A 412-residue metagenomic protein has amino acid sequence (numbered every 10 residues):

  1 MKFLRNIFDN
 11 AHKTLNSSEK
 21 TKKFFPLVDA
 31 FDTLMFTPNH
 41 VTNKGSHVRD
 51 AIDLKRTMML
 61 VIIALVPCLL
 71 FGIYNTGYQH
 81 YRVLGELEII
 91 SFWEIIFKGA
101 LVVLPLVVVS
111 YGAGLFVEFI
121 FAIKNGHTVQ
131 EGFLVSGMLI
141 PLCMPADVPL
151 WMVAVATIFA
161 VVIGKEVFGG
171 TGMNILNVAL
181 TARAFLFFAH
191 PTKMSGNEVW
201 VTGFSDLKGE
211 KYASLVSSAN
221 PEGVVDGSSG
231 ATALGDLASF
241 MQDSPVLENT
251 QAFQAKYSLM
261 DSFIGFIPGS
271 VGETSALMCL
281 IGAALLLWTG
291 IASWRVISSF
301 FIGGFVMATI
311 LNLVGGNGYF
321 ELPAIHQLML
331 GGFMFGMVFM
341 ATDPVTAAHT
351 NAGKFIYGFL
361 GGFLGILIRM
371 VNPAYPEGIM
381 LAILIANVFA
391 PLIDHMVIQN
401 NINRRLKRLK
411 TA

Functional and structural regions predicted by a protein language model:
M1-V107, Y111: N-terminal signal-anchor module of multipass membrane proteins
T42-V48, G114-N125, V162-G172, I281-T289 (+1 more regions): C-terminal ends of transmembrane helices
I96-S110, D147-V155, S262-A276, F320-F333: Structural signature of hydrophobic alpha-helical transmembrane segments
A113-E118, F133-L142, T157-V161, L277-L286 (+3 more regions): Hydrophobic, membrane-inserted alpha-helices
Q130-D206: A generic, well-ordered mixed alpha/beta core segment in the N-terminal half of proteins
G172-C279: Long hydrophobic alpha-helical segments that form multi-pass transmembrane helix bundles in integral membrane proteins
I175-L180, I325-G331, K354, P373-L384: Loop-to-transmembrane alpha-helix initiation sites
I297-N351: A beta-strand-loop signature enriched in Asp, Gly, Thr, and Trp that corresponds to the sialidase/neuraminidase Asp-box
